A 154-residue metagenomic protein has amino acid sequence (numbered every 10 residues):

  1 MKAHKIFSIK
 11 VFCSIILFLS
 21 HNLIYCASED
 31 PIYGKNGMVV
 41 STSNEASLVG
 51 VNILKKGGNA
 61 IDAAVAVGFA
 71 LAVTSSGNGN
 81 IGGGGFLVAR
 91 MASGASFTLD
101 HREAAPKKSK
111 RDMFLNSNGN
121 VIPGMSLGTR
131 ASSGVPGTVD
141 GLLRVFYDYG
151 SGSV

Functional and structural regions predicted by a protein language model:
M1-F7: N-terminal secretory signal peptides that target proteins for export/translocation
K5, N22-L23, S117: Short linear motifs in intrinsically disordered/low-complexity regions
K10-N22: Bacterial N-terminal signal peptides
C26-L48, N52, A60-V154: Noncatalytic scaffold domains of N-terminal-nucleophile
